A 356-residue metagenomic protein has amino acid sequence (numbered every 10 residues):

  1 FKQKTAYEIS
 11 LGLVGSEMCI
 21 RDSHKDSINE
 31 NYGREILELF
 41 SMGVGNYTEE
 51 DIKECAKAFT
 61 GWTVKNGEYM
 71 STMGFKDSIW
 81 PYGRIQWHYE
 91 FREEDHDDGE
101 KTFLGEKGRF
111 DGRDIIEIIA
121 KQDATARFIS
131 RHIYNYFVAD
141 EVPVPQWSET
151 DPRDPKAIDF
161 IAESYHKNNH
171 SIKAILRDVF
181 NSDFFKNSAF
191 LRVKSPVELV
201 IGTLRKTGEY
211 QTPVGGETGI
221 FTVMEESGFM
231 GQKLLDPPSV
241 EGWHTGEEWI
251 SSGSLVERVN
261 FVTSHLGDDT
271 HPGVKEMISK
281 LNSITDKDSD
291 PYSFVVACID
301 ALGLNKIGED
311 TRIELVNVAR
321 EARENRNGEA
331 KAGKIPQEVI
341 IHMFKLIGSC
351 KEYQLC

Functional and structural regions predicted by a protein language model:
F1, Y7, S23-S27, R34 (+5 more regions): Short, well-ordered helical secondary-structure segments
F1-K2, A56: Short, solvent-exposed secondary-structure boundary motifs
Q3-I20: Short, small-residue-biased leader/transition segments that mark boundaries at the very start of proteins
I9-S10, G43, H166, K334: Short N-terminal micro-motifs specific to bacterial/archaeal maturation and metal-cluster initiation sites
S16, R21-Q211: Active-site substrate-binding loop specific to GH73 endo-beta-N-acetylglucosaminidase modules in bacterial autolysins
Q122, A126-N168, L176-C356: Flexible, low-complexity segments enriched for small/polar residues
